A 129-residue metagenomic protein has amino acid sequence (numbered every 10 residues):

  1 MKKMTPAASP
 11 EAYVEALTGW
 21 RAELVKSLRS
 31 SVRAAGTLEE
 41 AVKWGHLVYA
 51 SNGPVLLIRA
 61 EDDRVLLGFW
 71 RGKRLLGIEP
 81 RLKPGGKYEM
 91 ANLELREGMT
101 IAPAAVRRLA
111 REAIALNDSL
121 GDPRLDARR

Functional and structural regions predicted by a protein language model:
M1-R129: Charge-dense, helix-prone N-terminal extensions
